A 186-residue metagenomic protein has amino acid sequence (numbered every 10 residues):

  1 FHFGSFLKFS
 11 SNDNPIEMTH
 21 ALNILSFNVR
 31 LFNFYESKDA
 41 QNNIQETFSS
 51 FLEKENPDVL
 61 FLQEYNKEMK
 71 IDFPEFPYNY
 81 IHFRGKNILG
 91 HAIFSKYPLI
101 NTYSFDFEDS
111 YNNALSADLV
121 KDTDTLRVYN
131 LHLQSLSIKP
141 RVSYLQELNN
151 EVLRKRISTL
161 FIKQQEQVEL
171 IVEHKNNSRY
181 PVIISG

Functional and structural regions predicted by a protein language model:
H2-A40: Mobile, glycine- and charge-enriched loop segments and immediately flanking short secondary-structure elements within
H2-M18, E46, E53, D58-P140: Structured beta-strand-rich core segments of catalytic domains in phosphoester-bond hydrolases
N23, E46, G90, Y144-N149: Short amphipathic alpha-helical segments, especially helix-boundary/capping motifs
N23-V29, I44-K70, V128-L131, I157 (+1 more regions): Active-site beta-strand/loop signature of hydrolases that rely on acidic residues for catalysis
V29-N43, S137-L160: Acidic/histidine-rich helix-loop elements that form or flank divalent-metal/phosphate-binding sites at the catalytic
Y78-Y80, E108-L119, L145-N150, L160 (+1 more regions): A broadly tuned preference for mixed-charge, low-complexity surface segments
